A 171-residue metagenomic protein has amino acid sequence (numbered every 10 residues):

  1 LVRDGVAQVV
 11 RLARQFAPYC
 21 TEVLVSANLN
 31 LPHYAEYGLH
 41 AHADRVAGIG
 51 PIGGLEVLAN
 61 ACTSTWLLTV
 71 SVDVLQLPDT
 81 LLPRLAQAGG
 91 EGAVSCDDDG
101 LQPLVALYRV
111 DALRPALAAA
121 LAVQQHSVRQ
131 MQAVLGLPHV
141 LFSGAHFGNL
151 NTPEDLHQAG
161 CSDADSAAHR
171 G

Functional and structural regions predicted by a protein language model:
L1-V128, A133-F147, E154-L156: Nucleotide and nucleotide-moiety/phosphate-recognizing core
H157-G171: SAM-dependent methyltransferases
